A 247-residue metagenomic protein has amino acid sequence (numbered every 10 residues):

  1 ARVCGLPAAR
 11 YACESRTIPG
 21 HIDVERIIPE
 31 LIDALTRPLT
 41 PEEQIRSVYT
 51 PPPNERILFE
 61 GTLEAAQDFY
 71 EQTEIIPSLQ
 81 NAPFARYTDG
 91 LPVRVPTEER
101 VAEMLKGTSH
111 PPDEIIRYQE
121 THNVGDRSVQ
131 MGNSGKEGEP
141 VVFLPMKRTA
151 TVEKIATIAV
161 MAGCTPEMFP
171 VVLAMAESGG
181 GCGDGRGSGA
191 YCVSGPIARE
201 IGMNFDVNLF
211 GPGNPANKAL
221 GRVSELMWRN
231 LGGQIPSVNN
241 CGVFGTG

Functional and structural regions predicted by a protein language model:
R2-L63: Peripheral docking tails and interdomain loops at the edges of cofactor- or intermediate-handling domains
N54-G247: Non-transmembrane, aqueous-exposed alpha-helical and coiled segments at domain scale
